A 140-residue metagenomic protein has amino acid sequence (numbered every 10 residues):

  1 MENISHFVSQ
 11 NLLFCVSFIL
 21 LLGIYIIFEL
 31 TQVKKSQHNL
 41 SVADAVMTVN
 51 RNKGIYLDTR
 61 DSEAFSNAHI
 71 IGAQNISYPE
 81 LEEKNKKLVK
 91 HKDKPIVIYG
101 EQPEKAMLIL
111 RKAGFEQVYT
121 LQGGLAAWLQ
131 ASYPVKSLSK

Functional and structural regions predicted by a protein language model:
M1-V42, G54, S62-P95, E101-K140: Rhodanese-like catalytic fold shared by cysteine-dependent sulfurtransferases and DSP/PTP-type phosphatases
A45-R51: A short acidic-Thr-Gly-centered motif at the start of a beta-strand
L57: Active-site flanking residues adjacent to catalytic metal/cofactor-binding acidic residues
